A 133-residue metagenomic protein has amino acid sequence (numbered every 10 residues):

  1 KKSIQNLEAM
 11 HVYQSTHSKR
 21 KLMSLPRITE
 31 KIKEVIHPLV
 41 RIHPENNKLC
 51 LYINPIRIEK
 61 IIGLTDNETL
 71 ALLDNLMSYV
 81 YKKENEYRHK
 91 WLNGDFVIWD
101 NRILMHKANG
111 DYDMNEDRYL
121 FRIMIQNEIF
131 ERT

Functional and structural regions predicted by a protein language model:
K1-E86, F96-I98, R102-T133: Active-site environment of non-heme Fe oxygenases that use a 2-His-1-carboxylate facial triad
